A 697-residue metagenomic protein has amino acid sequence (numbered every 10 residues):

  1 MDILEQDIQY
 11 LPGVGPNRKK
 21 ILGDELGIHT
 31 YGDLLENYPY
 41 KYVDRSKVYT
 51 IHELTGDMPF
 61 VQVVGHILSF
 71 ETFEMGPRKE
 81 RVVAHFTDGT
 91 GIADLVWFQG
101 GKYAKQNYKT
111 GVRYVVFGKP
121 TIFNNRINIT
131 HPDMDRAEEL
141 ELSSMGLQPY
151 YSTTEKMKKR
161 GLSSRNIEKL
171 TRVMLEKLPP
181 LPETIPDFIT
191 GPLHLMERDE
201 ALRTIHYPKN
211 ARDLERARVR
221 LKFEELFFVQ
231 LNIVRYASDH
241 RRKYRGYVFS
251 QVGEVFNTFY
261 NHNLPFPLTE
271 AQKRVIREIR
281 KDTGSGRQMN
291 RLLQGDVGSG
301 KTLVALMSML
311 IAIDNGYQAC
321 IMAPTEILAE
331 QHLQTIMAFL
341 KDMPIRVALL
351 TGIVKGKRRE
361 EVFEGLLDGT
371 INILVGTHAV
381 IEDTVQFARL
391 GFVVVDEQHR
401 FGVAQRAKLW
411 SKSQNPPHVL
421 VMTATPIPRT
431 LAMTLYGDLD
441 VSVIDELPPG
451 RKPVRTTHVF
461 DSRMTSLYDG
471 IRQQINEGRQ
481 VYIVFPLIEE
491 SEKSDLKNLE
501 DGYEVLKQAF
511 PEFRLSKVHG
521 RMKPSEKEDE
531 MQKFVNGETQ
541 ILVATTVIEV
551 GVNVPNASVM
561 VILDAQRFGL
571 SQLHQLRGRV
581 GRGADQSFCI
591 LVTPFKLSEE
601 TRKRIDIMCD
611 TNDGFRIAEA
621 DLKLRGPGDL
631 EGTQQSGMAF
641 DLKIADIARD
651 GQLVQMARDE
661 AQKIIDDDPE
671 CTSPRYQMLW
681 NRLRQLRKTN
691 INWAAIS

Functional and structural regions predicted by a protein language model:
M1-P12, D24, V229, D239: Long, highly charged, low-complexity intrinsically disordered interaction regions that mediate electrostatic DNA/RNA
N37-I67: OB-fold nucleic-acid-binding modules
F73-N263, D667: Upstream accessory/linker segments immediately N-terminal to the RecA-like ATPase cores of bacterial MutS and a subset
F266-I276: N-terminal pre-Walker A segment at the start of P-loop NTPase domains
R274-R277, S285-I607, E670: Inter-lobe coupling/hinge segments of SF2-like helicase ATPases
M531-I541, I548-P555, M560-L563, G578 (+3 more regions): Accessory helical-bundle/CTD segments and flexible terminal tails appended to RecA-like ATPase motors
